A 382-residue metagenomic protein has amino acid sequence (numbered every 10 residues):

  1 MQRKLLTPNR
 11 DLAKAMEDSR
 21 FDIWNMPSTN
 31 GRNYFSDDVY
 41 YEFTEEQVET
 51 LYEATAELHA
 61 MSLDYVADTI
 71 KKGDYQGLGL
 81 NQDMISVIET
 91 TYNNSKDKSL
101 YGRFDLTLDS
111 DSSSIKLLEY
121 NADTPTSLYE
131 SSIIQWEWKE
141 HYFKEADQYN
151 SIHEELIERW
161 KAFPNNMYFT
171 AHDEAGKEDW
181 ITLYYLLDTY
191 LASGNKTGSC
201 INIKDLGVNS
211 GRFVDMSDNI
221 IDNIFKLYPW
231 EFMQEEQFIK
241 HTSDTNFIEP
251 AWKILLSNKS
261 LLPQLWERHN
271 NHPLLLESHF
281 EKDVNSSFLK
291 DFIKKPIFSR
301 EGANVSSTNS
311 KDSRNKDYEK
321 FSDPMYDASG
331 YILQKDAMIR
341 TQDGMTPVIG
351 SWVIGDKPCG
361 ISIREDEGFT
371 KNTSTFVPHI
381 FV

Functional and structural regions predicted by a protein language model:
M1-V382: Preference for protein termini
